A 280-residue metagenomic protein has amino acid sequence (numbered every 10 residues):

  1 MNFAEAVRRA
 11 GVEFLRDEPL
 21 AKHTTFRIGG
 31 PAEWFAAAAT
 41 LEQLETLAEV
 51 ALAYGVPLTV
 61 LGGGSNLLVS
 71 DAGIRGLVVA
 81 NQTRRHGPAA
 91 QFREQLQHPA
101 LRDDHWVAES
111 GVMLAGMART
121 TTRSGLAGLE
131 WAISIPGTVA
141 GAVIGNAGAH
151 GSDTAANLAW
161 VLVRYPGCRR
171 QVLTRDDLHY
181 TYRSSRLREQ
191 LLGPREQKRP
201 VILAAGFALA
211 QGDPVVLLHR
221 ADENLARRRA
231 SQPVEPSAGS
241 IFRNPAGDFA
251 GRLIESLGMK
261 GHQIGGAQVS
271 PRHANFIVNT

Functional and structural regions predicted by a protein language model:
N2-V139: Anion-binding (especially nucleotide phosphate/pyrophosphate-binding) glycine-rich loop and adjoining beta-alpha core
L15-R16, K22-T24, L67, R164-T280: Phosphate/pyrophosphate- and phosphate-bearing ligand-binding catalytic cores of soluble enzymes
F26-G29, L52-A53, T59-L61, V69-A72 (+8 more regions): Solvent-exposed alpha-helices and their adjacent loops that cap or buttress functional pockets in soluble metabolic
G29, A36-L41, L68-F92, I144-R175 (+1 more regions): Structural signature of FAD isoalloxazine-binding scaffolds in flavoprotein oxidoreductases
G63, G145-A147, T181-S184: Short acidic (Asp/Glu) patches
A80, H98-R102, E109-G116, G148-S152 (+3 more regions): Noncatalytic linker/hinge segments flanking ATPase motor cores
A115-Y165, S237: A gly/ser-rich beta-alpha-beta helix-loop segment of oxidoreductase catalytic cores
